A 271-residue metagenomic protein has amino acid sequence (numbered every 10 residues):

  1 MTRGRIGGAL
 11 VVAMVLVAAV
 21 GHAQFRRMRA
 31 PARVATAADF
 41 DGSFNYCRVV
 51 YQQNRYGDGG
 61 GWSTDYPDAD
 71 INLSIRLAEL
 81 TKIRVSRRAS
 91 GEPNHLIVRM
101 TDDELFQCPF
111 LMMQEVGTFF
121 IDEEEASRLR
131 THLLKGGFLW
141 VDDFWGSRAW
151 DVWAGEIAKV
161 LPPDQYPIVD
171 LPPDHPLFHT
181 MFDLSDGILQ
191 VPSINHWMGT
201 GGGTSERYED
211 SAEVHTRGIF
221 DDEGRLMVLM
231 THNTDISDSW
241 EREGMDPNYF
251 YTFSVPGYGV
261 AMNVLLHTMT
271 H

Functional and structural regions predicted by a protein language model:
M1-R3: N-terminal secretory signal peptides that target proteins for export/translocation
G8-A18: Bacterial N-terminal signal peptides
A23-F110, V116-G117, D235-H271: Aromatic-Pro/Gly-enriched surface loop or interdomain linker that acts as a lid/target-recognition segment
R27-A30, N54-D58, A149-R242, F253 (+1 more regions): An acidic, glycine-rich "communication" segment
A37-G42, D102-Q107, H132-L134, P162 (+1 more regions): Extracellular/periplasmic catalytic domains that process cell-envelope and extracellular macromolecules
Y66-D68, N72-K159, L189-G199, T231: Helical hinge/lid and interdomain linker segments adjacent to catalytic or ligand-binding clefts that mediate domain
G137, A158-P162, L265, M269: Hydrophobic/aromatic-lined pockets within catalytic cores
